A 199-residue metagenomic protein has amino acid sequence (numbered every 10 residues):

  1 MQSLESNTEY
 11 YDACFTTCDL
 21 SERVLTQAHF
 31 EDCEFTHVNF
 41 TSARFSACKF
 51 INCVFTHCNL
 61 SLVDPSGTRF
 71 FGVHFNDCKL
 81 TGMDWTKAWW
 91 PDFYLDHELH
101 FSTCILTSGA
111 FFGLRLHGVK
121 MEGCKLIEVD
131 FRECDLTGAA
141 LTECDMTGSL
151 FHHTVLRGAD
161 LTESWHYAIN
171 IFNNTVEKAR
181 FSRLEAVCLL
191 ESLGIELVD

Functional and structural regions predicted by a protein language model:
M1-D199: Tandem repeat scaffolds
